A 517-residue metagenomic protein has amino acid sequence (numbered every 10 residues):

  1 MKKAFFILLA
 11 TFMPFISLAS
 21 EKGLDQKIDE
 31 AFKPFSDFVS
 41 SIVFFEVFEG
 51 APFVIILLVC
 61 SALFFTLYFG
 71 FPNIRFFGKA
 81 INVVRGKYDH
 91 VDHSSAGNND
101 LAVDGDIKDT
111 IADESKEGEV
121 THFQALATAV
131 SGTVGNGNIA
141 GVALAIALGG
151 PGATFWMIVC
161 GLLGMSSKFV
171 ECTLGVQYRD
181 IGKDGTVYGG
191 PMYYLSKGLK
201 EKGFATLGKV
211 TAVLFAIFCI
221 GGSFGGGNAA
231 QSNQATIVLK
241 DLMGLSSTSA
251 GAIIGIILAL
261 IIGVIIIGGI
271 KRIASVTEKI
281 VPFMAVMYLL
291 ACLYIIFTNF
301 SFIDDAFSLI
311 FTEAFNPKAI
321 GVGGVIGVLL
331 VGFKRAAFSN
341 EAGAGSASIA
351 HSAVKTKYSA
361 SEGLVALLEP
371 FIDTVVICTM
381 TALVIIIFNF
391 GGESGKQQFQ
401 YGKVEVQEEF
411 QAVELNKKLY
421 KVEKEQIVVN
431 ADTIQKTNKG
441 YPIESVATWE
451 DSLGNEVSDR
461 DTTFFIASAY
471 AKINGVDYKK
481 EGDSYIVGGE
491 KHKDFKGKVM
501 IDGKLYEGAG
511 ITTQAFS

Functional and structural regions predicted by a protein language model:
K2-F32, G391-F516: Low-complexity, proline/glycine-enriched hydrophobic segments characteristic of transmembrane helices
K2-S131, L148-P151: N-terminal alpha-helical transmembrane segments of multi-pass membrane transport and channel/translocase proteins
K3, F65, F69-N82, T211 (+6 more regions): Membrane-interface loop-to-helix entry segments
F65-T66, V130-S131, C160-G185, S196-N233 (+5 more regions): Helix-loop-helix module between adjacent transmembrane segments
P72-V120, G141-I146, G150-T154, I158 (+3 more regions): Flexible loop linkers connecting adjacent transmembrane helices in multi-pass alpha-helical membrane transporters
D92-H93, S115-H122, G150-V159, K197 (+3 more regions): Membrane-interface alpha-helices at helix entry/exit sites of multi-pass transporters
G97-A145, L174, K183-G198, I220 (+1 more regions): Alpha-helical membrane segments and immediately flanking helix-loop junctions that form or couple to the substrate/ion
I267-E278, F283-K357, E369-P370, V384-F390: Membrane-embedded translocation segments of transport machinery
